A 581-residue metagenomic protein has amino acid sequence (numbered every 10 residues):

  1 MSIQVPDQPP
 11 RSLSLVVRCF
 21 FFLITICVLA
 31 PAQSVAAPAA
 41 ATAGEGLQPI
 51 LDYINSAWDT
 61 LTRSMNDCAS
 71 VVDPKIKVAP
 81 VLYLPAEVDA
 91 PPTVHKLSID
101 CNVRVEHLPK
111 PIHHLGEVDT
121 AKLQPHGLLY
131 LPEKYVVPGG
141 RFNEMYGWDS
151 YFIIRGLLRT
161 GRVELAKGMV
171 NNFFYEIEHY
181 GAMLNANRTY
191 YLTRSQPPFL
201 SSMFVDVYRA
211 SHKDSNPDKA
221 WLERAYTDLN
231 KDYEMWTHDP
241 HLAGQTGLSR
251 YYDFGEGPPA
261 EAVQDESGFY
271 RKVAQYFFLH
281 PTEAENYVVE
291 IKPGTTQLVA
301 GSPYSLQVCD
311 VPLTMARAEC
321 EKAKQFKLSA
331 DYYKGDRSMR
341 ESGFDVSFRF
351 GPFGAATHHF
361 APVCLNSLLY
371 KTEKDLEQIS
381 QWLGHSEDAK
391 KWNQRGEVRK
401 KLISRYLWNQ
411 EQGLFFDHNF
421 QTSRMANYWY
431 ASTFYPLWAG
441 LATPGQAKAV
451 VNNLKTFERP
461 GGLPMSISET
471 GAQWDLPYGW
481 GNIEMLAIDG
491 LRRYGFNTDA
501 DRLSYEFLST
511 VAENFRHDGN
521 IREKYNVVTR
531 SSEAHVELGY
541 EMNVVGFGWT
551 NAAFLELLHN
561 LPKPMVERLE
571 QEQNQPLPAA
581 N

Functional and structural regions predicted by a protein language model:
M1-L15: N-terminal secretory signal peptides that target proteins for export/translocation
R18-P31: Bacterial N-terminal signal peptides
E45-E144, G168-F174, Y180-M183, N187 (+3 more regions): Extended glycan-interaction surfaces of carbohydrate-active proteins
Y146-E176, S432-P444, E484-N497: Alpha-helical support elements that line or immediately flank enzyme active sites and cofactor-binding pockets
I177-A225, V544: Aromatic/His-enriched, Gly/Pro-containing loop or helix-boundary segments that lie immediately adjacent to catalytic
V207-R224, L376-K391, Y494-T498: Inter-helical turn/loop segments and adjacent helix faces that build the functional surface of alpha-helical bundle
A355-H385, Q473-T498: Long, repeat-rich segments with strong aromatic
